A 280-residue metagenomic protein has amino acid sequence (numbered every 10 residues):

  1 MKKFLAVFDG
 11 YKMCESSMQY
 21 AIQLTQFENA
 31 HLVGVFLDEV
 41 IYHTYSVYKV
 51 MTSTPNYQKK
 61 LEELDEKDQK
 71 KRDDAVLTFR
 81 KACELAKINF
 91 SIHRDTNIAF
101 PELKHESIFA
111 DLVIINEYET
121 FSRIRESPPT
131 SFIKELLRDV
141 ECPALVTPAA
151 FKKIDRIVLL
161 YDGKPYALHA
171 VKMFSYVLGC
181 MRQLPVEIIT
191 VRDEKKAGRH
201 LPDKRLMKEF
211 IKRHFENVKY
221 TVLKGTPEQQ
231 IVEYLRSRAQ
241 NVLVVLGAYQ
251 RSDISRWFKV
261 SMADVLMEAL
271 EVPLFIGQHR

Functional and structural regions predicted by a protein language model:
M1-K59, D139, K152-V222, Q240-N241 (+1 more regions): Small/aliphatic-rich secondary-structure junction motif
C14, I92, F100-A150, L235-R280: Gly/Ser-rich helix-loop-strand patches that form or flank binding pockets for ribonucleotide-derived cofactors
L24, A82, E102-E106, Q230 (+1 more regions): CheY-like receiver
N56-K71: A short acidic, glycine-rich active-site loop that binds or catalyzes chemistry on phosphate/adenosine moieties
C83-S91, R213-K219: A short helix-to-beta-strand connector/capping loop
R94-P101, L223-E228: Charged docking surfaces used in two-component/phosphorelay signaling
R205-K208, G225-S237: A short, acidic, amphipathic alpha-helical segment used as a generic capping/interface helix at domain edges
